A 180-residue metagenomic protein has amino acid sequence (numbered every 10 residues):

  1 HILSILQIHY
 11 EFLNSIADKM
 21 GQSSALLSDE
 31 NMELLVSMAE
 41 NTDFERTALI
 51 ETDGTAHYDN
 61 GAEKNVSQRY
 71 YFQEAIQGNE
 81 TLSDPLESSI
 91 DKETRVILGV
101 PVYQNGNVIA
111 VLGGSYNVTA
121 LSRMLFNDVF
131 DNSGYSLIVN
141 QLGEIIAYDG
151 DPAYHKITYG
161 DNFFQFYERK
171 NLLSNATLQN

Functional and structural regions predicted by a protein language model:
H1-L26, Q141: Juxtamembrane extracytoplasmic/periplasmic/luminal helical "stalk" adjacent to the first N-terminal
Q7-N14, V36-A56, N79-E80, F126-A147 (+1 more regions): Short N-terminal helix-loop-first-beta-strand/juxtamembrane motif that initiates sensory/input modules
M20, S24, A39, A75-I76 (+1 more regions): Hydrophobic residues in alpha-helical segments
L26-D43, E74, V111-Q165: Solvent-exposed, extracytoplasmic
M32-L34, T55, D59-S88, D151-N180: Extracytoplasmic/periplasmic sensor domains and loops in membrane signaling proteins
N41-D43, T47, T52-D128, N132-Y135: Extracytoplasmic/periplasmic ligand-binding sensor regions of membrane-associated signaling proteins
